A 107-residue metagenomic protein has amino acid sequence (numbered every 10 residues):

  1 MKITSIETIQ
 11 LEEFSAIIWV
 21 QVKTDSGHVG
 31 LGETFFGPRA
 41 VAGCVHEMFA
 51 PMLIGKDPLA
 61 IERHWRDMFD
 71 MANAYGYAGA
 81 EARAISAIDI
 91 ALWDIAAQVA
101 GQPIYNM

Functional and structural regions predicted by a protein language model:
M1-L31, F35: Structured beta-strand/loop patches that form or line metal/cofactor-binding pockets in enzymes
K23-A100: Metal- or metallocofactor-binding catalytic centers and their adjacent structured scaffolds across diverse enzyme
P103-M107: Short, intrinsically disordered, charge-balanced linker/junction segments flanking boundaries in proteins
